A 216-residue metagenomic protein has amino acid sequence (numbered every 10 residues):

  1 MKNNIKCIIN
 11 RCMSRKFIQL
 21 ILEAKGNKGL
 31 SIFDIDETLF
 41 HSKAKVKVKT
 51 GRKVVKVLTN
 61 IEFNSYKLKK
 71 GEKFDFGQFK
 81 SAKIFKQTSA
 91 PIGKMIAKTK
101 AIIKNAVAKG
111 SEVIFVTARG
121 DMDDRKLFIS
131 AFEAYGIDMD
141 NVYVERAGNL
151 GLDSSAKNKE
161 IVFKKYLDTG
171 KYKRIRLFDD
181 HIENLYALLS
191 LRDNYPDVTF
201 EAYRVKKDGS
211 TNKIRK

Functional and structural regions predicted by a protein language model:
M1-I8, C12-S14: Arg/Lys-rich, low-complexity, intrinsically disordered basic segments
R11-E23, E37: Proteolytic processing junctions in secreted/extracellular precursors, especially proprotein convertase/trypsin-like
K25-D153: Alpha-helical substrate-recognition element adjacent to the catalytic core
G26-K28, G110, K171-R174, T199: A general structural motif
M122-D123, N158, E183: Short alpha-helical
S154-I161: Structural motif
F163-Y166: Catalytic cores of eukaryotic secretory-pathway lumenal/extracellular enzymes that build and remodel glycoconjugates
Y172-K216: Acidic, Mg2+-coordinating phosphoryl-transfer loop and its flanking beta/alpha structural elements, shared across
